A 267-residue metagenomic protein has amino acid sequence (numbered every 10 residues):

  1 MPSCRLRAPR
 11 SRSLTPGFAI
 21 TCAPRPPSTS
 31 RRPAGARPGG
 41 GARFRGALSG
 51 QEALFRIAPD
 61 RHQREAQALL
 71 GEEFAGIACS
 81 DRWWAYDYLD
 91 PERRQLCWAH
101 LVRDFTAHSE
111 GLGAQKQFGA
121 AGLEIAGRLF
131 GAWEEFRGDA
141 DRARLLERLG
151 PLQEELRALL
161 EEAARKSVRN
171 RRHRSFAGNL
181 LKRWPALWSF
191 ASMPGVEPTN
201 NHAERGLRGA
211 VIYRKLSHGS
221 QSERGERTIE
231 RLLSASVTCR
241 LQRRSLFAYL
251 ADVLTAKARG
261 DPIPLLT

Functional and structural regions predicted by a protein language model:
M1-T267: Catalytic center-proximal scaffold of phosphoryl-transfer enzymes
